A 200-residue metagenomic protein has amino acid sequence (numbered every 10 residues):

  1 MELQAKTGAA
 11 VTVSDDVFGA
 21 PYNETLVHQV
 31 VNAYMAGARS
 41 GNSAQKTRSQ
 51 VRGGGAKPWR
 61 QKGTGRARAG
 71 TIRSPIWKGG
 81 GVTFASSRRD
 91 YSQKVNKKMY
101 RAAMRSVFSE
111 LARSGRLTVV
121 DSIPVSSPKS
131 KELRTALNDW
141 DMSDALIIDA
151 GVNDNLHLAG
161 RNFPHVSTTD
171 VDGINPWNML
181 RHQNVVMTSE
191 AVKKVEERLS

Functional and structural regions predicted by a protein language model:
M1-S40, A85-S200: Extended polybasic, low-complexity segments that bind anionic RNA or targeting/receptor surfaces
N42-T47: Short coil/turn segments at secondary-structure boundaries
R48-A85: Glycine/serine-rich anion-binding loops at beta->alpha junctions that coordinate negatively charged ligand groups
